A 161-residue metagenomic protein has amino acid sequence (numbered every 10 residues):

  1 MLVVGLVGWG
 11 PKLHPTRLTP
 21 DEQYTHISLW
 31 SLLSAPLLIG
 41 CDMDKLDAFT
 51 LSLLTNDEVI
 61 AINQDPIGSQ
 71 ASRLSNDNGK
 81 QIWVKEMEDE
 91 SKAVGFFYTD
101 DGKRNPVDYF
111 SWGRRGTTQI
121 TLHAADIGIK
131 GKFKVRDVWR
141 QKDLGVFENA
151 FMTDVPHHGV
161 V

Functional and structural regions predicted by a protein language model:
M1-D42, N63, R73: Glycan-recognition surfaces
L2-G8, P15-R17, R104-R114, V161: Short, compositionally biased segments
P11-R17, S75-Q81, V146-E148: Active-site-adjacent structural elements in folded domains
Y24, W30-L33, L38-G40, N76-I129 (+1 more regions): Carbohydrate-binding surface patches
L38, T50, L54-S91: Membrane-interfacial catalytic/cofactor-binding modules of polytopic membrane enzymes
D42-A48: N-terminal leader/propeptide and maturation segments of large enzyme subunits in energy/redox metabolism and hydrolases
A125-R140: Solvent-exposed beta-hairpin/edge-strand motifs
G145-V161: C-terminal beta-strand-rich structural cap/linker in extracellular carbohydrate-active enzymes
